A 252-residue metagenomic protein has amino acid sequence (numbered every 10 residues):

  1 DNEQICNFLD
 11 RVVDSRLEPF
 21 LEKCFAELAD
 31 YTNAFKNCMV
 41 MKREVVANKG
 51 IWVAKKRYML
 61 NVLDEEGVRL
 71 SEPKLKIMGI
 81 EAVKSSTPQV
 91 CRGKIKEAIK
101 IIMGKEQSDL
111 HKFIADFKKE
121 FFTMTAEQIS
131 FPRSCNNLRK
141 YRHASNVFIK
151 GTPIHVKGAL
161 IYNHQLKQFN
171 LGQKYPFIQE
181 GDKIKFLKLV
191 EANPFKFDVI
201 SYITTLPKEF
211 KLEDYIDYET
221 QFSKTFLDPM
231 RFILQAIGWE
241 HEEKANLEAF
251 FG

Functional and structural regions predicted by a protein language model:
D1-G252: DNA-dependent DNA polymerase catalytic subunits
